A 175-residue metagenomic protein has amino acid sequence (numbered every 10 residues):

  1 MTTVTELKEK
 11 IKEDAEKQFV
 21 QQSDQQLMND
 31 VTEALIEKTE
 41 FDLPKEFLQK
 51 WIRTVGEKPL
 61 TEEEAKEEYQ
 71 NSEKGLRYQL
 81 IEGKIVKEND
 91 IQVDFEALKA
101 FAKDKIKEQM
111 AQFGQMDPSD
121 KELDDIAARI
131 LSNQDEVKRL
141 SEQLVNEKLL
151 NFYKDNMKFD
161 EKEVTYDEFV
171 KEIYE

Functional and structural regions predicted by a protein language model:
M1-E175: Extended, charged alpha-helical "arm"/coiled-coil substrate-binding scaffolds, typified by the C-terminal helical
